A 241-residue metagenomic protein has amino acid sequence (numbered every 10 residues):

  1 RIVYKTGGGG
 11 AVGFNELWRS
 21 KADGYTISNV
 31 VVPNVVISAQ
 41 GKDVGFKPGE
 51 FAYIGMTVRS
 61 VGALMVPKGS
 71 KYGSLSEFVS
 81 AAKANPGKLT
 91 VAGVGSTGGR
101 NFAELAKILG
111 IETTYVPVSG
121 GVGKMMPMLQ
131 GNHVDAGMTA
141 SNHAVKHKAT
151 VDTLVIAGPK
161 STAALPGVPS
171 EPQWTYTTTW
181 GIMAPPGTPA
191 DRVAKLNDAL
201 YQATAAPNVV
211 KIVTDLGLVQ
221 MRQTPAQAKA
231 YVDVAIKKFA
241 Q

Functional and structural regions predicted by a protein language model:
R1-E50, G87-K88, V94-G98, K107-M138 (+4 more regions): N-terminal (or domain-start) structured segment
I2, L17, I27, Q40 (+8 more regions): Residue-level signal for nonpolar/aromatic packing positions in well-ordered secondary structure
F14, W18, L75, V79 (+7 more regions): Extracytoplasmic/secreted envelope proteins and their assembly/folding machinery, especially bacterial periplasmic
V32, P67-Y72, G93-T97, N142 (+2 more regions): Short coil/turn segments
V35-D43, T57-K71, A103-I108, T178-I182: Periplasmic solute-binding protein
G41, G49-V91: A conserved helix-loop-strand patch within extracytoplasmic ligand-binding domains of the periplasmic binding
K47, R59, N142-A205, V234-K237: C-terminal lobe and pocket-closing loops of periplasmic/extracytoplasmic Venus-flytrap solute-binding proteins
K107-T113, D191-Q241: An extracytoplasmic/periplasmic, membrane-proximal ligand-sensing/linker region
